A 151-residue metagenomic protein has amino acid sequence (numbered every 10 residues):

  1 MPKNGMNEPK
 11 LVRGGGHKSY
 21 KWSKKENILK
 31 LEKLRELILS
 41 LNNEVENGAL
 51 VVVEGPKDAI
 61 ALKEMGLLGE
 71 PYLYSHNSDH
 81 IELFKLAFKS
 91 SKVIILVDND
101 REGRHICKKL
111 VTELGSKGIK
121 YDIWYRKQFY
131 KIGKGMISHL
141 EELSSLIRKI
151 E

Functional and structural regions predicted by a protein language model:
P2-S23, P56, E64-M65, S75-E151: TOPRIM fold recognition
E8-L50: A short, flexible N-terminal coil/short beta segment enriched in small residues
K24-K25, L68-E70: Short, basic, glycine/proline-bearing loop/turn elements
L29-E32, L50-V52, Y72-S75, R101: A short linear-motif detector with a strong N-terminal bias
L34-R35, P56, G69: Short secondary-structure boundary micro-motifs
V45-V51, G69-E70, K92-V93: Short active-site oxyanion
